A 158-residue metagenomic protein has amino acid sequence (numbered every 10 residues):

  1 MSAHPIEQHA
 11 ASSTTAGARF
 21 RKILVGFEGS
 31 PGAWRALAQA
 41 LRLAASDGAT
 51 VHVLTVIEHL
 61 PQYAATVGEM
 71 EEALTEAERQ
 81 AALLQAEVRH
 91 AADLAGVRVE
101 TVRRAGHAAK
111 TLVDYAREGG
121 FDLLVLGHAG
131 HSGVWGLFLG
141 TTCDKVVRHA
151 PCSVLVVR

Functional and structural regions predicted by a protein language model:
M1-A18, H90-L124: Structural beta-alpha unit
M1-R35, Y63, R148-R158: Intrinsically disordered or low-complexity boundary/linker segments at protein termini and domain junctions
S2-T15, T55-L83: Acidic, proline/glycine-rich short linear motifs
A16-V67, A95-V97: Small/aliphatic-rich secondary-structure junction motif
H52, E100, L155: Conserved beta-strand positions in the Rossmann-like core of class I SAM-dependent methyltransferases
T55, G127-A129, R158: Short secondary-structure boundary segments
G68-E72, E118-G120, T142-D144: Short, hinge-like loop/turn segments at secondary-structure boundaries
L123-R148: Glycine-rich, Arg-bearing micro-motifs that act as flexible, cationic patches
